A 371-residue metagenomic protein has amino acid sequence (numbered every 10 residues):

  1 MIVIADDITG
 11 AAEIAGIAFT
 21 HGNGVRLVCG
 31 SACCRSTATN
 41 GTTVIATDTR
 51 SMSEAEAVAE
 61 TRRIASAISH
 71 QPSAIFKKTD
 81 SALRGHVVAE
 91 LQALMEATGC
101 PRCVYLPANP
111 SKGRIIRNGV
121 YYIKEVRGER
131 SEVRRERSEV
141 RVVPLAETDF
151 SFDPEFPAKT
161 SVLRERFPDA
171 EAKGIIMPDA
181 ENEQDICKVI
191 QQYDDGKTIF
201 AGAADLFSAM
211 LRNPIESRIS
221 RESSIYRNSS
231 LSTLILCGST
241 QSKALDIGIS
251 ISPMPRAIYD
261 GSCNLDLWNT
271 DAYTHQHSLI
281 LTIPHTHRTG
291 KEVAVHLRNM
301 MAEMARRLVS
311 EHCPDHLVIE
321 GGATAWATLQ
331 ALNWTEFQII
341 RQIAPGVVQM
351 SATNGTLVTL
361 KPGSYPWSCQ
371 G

Functional and structural regions predicted by a protein language model:
M1-I2, G24-C29, G41, S53-A65 (+3 more regions): Cap/lid and interdomain-hinge subdomains that line or gate substrate/regulatory clefts in soluble alpha/beta enzymes
I4, V44-D48, K77-K78, V104-N109 (+6 more regions): Short beta-strand segments
D7-G10, T79-V88, P110-K112, N182-Q184 (+4 more regions): Gly/Ser/Thr-rich loops at beta-strand to alpha-helix junctions that form or flank small-molecule/cofactor-binding
R26, S31-S36, D185-Q191, N264-Y273 (+1 more regions): A short, acidic, amphipathic alpha-helical segment used as a generic capping/interface helix at domain edges
S66-A74, E125-V143, E216-S232, I249-M254 (+1 more regions): Short, basic, low-complexity termini and linkers enriched in Ser/Thr/Gly/Pro that act as targeting/leader peptides
Y226, S230-R306: Redox- and metal-dependent alpha/beta enzyme cores, enriched for Fe-S-associated oxidoreductases and cofactor-handling
M300-R341: C-terminal hydrophobic structural anchor segments that stabilize assembly/packing rather than catalytic chemistry
A325-Q370: Conserved, well-ordered active-site substructure
